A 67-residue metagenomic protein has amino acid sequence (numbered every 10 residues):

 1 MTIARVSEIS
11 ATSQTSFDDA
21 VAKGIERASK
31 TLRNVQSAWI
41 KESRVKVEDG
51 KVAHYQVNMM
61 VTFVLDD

Functional and structural regions predicted by a protein language model:
M1-I3, V35, D49-Y55: A generic structural micro-feature
T2-Q36: Short, well-ordered alpha-helical segments
V35-V45: Amphipathic, hydrophobic secondary-structure cores in small proteins
S43-D67: A cross-kingdom feature marking charged/low-complexity
